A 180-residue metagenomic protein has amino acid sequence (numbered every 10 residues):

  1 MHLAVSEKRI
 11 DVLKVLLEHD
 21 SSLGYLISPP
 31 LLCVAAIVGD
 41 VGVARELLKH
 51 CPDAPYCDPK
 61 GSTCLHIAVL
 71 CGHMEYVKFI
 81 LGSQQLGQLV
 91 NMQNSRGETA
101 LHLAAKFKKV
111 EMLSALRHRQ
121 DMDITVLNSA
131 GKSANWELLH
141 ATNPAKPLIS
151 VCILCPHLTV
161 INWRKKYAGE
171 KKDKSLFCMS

Functional and structural regions predicted by a protein language model:
M1-S180: Regulatory and partner-binding modules of innate immune sensors/adaptors
